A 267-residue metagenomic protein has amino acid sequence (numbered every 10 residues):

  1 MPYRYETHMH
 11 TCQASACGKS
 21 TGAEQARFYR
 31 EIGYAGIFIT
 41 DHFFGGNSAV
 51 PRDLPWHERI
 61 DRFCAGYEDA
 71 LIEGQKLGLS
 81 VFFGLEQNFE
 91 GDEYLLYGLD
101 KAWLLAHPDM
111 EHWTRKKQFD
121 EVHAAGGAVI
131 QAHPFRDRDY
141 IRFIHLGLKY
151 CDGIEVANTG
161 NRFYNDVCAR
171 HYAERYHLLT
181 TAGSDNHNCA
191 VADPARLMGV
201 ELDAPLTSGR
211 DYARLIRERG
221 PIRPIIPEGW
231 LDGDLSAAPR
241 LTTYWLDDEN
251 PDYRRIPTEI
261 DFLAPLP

Functional and structural regions predicted by a protein language model:
M1-N88, L148-K149, N188-A190, F262-P267: An N-terminally biased module of ancient metal coordination in phosphate/nucleic-acid-related enzymes
M1-T7, T11, S15, G22-R27 (+2 more regions): Charged catalytic cores and adjacent phosphate/nucleic-acid-binding surfaces used for phosphate/nucleic-acid chemistry
R4, R30, L71-Q75, K116-I130 (+1 more regions): Surface-exposed amphipathic alpha-helices with a cationic face
F38-I39, I130-Q131, E155: Conserved beta-strand positions in the central sheet of alpha/beta enzyme cores
H42, P134, T159: Flexible loop residues that form catalytic and substrate-binding hotspots at small-molecule/glycan-binding clefts
G84, A132, G183-S184: Generic beta-sheet signal
E93-G126: Binuclear metal-dependent hydrolase catalytic cores centered on His/Asp/Glu-rich metal-binding motifs
